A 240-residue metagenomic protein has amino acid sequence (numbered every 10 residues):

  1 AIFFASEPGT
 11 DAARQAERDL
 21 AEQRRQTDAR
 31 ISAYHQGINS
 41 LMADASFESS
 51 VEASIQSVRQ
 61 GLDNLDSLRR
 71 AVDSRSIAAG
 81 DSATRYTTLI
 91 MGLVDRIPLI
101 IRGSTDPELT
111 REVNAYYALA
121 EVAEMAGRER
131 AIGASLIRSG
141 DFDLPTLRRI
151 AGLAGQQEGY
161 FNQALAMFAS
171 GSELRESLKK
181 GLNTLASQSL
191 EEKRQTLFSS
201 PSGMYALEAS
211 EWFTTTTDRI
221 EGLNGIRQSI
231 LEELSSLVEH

Functional and structural regions predicted by a protein language model:
A1-H240: Hydrophobic alpha-helical segments
